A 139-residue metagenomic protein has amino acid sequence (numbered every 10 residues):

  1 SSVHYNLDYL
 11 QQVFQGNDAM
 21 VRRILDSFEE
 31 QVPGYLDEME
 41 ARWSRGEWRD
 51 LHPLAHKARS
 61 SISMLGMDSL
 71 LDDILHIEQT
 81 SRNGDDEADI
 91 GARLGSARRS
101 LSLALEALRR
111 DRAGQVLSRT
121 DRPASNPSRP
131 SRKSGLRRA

Functional and structural regions predicted by a protein language model:
S1-A139: Two-component system phosphorelay core
